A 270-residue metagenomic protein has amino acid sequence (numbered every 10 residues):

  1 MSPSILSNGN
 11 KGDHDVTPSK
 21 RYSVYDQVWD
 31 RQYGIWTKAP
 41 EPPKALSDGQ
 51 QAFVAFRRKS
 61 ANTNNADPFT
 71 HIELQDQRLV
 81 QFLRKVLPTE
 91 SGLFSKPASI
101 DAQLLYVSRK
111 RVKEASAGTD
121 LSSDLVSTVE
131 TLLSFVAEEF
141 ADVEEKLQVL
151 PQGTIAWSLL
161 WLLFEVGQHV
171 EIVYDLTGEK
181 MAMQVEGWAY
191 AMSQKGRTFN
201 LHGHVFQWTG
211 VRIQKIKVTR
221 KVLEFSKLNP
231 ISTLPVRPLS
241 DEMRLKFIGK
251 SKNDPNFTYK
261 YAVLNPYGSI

Functional and structural regions predicted by a protein language model:
M1-I270: AAA+ P-loop ATPase mechanoenzymes
